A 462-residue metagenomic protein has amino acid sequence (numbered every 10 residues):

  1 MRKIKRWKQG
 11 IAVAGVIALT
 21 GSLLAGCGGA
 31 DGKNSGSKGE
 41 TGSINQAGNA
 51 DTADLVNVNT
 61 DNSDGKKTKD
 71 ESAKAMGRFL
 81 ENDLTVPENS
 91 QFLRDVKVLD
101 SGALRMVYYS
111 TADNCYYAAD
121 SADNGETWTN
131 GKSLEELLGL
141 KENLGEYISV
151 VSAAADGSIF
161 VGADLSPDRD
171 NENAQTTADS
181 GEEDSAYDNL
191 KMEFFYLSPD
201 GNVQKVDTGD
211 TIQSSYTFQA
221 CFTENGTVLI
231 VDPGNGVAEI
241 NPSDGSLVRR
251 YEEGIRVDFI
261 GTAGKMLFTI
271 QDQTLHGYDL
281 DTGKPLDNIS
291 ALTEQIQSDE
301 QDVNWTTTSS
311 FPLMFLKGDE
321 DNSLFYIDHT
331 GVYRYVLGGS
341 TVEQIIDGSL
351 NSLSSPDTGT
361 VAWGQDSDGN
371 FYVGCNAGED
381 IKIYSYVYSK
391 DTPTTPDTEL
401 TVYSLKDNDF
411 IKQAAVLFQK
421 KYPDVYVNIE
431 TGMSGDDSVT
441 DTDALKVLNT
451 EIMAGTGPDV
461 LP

Functional and structural regions predicted by a protein language model:
M1-R6: N-terminal secretory signal peptides that target proteins for export/translocation
K8-A18: Sec-dependent N-terminal signal peptides
L23-G26: C-terminal motif of bacterial Sec signal peptides marking the signal peptidase cleavage site
G28-A122, W128, L165-Q175, A220 (+4 more regions): Conserved N-terminal structural module of periplasmic/extracytoplasmic solute-binding proteins
T111-N114, E182-L190: Short, solvent-exposed loop/turn segments at conserved positions within beta-propeller repeat blades
A118-D120, K191-P199: Beta-propeller blade signature
E126, G201-N202, G245-S246, G283 (+1 more regions): Short coil/turn linkers that define WD40 beta-propeller blade boundaries
